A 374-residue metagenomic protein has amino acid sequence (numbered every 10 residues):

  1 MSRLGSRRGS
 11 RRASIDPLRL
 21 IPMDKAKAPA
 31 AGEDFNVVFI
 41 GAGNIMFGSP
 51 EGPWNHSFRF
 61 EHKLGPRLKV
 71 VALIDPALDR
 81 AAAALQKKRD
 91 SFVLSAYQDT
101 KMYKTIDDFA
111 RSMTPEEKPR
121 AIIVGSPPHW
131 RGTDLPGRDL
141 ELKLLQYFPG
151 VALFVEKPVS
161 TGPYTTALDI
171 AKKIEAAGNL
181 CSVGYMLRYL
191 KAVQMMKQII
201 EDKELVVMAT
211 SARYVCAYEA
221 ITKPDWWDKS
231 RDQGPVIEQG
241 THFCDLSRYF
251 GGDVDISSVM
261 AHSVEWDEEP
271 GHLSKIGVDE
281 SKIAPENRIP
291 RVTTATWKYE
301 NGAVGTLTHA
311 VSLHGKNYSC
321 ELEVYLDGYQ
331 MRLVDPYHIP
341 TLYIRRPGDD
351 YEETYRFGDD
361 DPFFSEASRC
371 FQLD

Functional and structural regions predicted by a protein language model:
S2-F92: N-terminal Rossmann-like dinucleotide-binding module
V71, R120, M208: Conserved acidic residues
L94-D108: Short acidic-hydrophobic, aromatic-tinged amphipathic segments that line or gate anion-handling sites
I106-P119: Short amphipathic alpha-helix with an adjacent loop that forms part of the alpha/beta core around
A121, P127-R188: Beta-strand-loop-alpha-helix segment that lines the small-molecule cofactor/substrate pocket of alpha/beta enzymes
S160-P224, Q233, F243: A contiguous active-site-proximal alpha/beta segment in oxidoreductase catalytic domains
P224-K316: Rossmann-like dinucleotide-binding domain that binds NAD(P)(H)
A284-P290, E300-R369, L373: NAD(P)-dinucleotide binding in Rossmann-like oxidoreductases
